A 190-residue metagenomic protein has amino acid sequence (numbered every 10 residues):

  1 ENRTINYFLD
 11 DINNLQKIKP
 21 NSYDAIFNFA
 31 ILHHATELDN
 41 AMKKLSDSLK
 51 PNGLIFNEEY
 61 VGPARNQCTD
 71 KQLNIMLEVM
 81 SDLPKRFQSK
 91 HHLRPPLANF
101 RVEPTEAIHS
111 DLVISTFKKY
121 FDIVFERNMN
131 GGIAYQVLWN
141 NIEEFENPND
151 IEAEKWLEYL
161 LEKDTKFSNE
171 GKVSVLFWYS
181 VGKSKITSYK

Functional and structural regions predicted by a protein language model:
N2-N14: Conserved SAM-binding strand-loop segment of SAM-dependent methyltransferases
F8, F27, F56: Conserved Rossmann-like nucleotide-binding pocket used by diverse enzymes that bind dinucleotide cofactors
Q16-I26: A short acidic, Gly/Pro-enriched loop at the edge of an enzyme's catalytic core that lines a small-molecule cofactor
D24-L38: A short SAM/SAH-binding and catalytic strip from SAM-dependent methyltransferases
D39-L54: A short glycine-rich, Lys/Arg-flanked "PGG" loop and its adjoining helix->strand segment in the class I
L54-F87: Conserved class I S-adenosyl-L-methionine
P84-F145: Substrate-binding/catalytic lobe of Class I Rossmann-like enzymes that use SAM or dcSAM, i.e., the mid-to-C-terminal
Y120-K190: C-terminal lobe and adjacent flexible extensions of AdoMet/dcAdoMet transferase-like proteins
